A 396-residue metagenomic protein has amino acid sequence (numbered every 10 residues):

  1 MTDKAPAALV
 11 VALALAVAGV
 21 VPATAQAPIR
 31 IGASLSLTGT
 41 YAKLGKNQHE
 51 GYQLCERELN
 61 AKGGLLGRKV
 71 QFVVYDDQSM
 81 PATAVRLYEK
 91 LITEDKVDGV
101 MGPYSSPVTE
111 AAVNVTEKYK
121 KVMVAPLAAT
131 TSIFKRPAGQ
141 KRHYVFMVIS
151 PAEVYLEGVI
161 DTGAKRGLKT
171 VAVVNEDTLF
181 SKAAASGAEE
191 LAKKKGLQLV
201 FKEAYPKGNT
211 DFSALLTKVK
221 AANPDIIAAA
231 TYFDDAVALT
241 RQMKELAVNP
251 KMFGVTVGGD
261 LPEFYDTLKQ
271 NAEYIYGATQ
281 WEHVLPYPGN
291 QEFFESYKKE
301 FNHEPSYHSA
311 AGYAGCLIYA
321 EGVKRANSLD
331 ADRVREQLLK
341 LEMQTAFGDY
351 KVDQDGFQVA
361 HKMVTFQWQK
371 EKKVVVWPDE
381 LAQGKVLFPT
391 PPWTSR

Functional and structural regions predicted by a protein language model:
A8-G19: Bacterial N-terminal signal peptides
V20-A25: Sec/Tat signal peptide C-region and signal peptidase I cleavage site
I29-Q53, Y75-A82, Y104-S105, V174-A183 (+3 more regions): Extracytoplasmic "Venus flytrap"
R30, K43-E50, E58, K62-R136 (+2 more regions): Beta-alpha junction/loop-to-helix N-cap segments that form part of ligand/metal-binding clefts
A84, M147-T170, D211-S213, A236 (+3 more regions): Hydrophobic alpha-helical segments within soluble ligand-binding/sensing domains
K96-K202, K251-Y274: Extracytoplasmic ligand/sensor domains, especially the bilobed periplasmic-binding protein
T130, T240-Y313, K324-L329, D379-Q383 (+1 more regions): Extracellular/periplasmic periplasmic-binding protein-like sensory domains
K299-S309, A320-W377, L381-A382: Segments of small-molecule ligand-sensing domains
